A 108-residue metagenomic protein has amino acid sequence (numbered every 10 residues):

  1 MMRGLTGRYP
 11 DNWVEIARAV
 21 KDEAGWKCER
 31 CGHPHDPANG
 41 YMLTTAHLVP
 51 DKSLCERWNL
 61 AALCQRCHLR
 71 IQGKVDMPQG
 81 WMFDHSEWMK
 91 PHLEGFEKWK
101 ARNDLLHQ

Functional and structural regions predicted by a protein language model:
M1-R8, L43, P91-Q108: Nuclease and nuclease-like effector domains acting on nucleic acids or nucleotide cofactors
M1-V14, H33-T45: Short, charged low-complexity linear segments at domain edges
V14-A24, S53-R57: Short, flexible, mixed-charge glycine/proline-rich loop motifs that serve as phosphate/nucleic-acid-contacting
D22, W26-E29, A62-R66: Generic recognition of well-ordered alpha-helical segments within structured catalytic/regulatory domains
A24, M42-L43, I71: Residue-level detection of beta-strand scaffold positions
E29-A62: Histidine-centered nuclease catalytic patch
H33-P37, L60-W81: Short Cys/His-centered divalent metal-binding micro-motifs
L48-N59, D84-K98: Short microdomains enriched in Cys/His and/or Lys/Arg
